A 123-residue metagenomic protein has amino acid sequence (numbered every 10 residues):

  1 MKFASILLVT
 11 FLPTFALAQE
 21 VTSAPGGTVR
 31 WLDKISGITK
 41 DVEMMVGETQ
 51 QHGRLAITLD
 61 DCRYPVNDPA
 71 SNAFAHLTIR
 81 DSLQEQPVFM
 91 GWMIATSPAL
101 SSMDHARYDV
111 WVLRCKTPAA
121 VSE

Functional and structural regions predicted by a protein language model:
F3-A4, L17-E123: N- and C-terminal low-complexity/disordered segments
S5-T14: Bacterial N-terminal signal peptides
